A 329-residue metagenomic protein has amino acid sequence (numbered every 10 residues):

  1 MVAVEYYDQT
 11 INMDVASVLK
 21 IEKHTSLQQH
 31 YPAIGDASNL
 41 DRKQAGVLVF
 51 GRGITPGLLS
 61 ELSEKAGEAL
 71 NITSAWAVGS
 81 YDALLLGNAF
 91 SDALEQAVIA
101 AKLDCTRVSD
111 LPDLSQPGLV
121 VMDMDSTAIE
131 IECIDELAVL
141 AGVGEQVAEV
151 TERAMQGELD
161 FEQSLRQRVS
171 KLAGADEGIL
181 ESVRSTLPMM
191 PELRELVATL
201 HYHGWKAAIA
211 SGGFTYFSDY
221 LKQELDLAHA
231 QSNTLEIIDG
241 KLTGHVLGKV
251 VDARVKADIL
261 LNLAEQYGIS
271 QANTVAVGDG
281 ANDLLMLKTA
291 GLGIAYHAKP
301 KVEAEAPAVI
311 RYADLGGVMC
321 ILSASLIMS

Functional and structural regions predicted by a protein language model:
M1-M122: Non-catalytic pre-domain segments flanking phosphatase-related domains
M1-P32, A175, E181-L292, Y296-S329: C-terminal cap/substrate-recognition subdomain and adjoining C-terminal extension of metal-dependent phosphatase-like
S63, L94, I134, L180 (+2 more regions): Generic structural marker for isolated residues within well-ordered, non-membrane alpha-helices of soluble domains
P112-E158: Active-site neighborhood of HAD-like aspartate-dependent phosphohydrolases
E149-R153, L165, L196: Short coil/turn segments at secondary-structure boundaries
F161: An acidic-aromatic substrate-binding cleft motif
Q167-L172: Long, charge-rich alpha-helical interaction segments
